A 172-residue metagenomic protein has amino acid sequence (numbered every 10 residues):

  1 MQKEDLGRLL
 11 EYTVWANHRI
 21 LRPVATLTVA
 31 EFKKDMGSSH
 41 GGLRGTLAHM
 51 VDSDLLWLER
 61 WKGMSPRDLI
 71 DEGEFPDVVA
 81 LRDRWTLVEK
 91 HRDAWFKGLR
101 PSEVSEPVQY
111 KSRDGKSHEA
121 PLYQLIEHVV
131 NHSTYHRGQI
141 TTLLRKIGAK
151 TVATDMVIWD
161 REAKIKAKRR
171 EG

Functional and structural regions predicted by a protein language model:
G7-D71, S112-G172: Short, contiguous alpha-helical
M64-S105: Helix-adjacent hinge/juxtasegments
V108-Y110: Short acidic-hydrophobic surface loop/beta-edge motif
